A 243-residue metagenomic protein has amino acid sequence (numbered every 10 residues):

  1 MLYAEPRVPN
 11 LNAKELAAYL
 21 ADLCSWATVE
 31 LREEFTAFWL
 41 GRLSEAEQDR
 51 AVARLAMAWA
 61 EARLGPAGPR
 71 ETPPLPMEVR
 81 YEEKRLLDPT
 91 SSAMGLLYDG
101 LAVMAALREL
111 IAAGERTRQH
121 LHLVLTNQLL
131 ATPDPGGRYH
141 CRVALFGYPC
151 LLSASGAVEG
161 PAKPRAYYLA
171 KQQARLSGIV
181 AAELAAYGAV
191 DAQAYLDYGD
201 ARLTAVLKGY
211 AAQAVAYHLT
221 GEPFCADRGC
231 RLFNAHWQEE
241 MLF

Functional and structural regions predicted by a protein language model:
M1-L2, L20, V29, L152: Hydrophobic beta-strand residues in large extracellular and virion-surface proteins
M1-N10, A37, L123: Short hydrophobic beta-strand segments
R7-L11, A131-D134: Short, surface-exposed beta-strand/loop "edge" segments at domain boundaries and coil↔beta transitions
P9-E30: Zn2+-dependent metallopeptidase catalytic core
E30-F38, A226-C230: Acidic carboxylate-rich catalytic motifs and surrounding loops in phosphoryl-/glycosyl-chemistry enzymes
A37-F224, N234: Metzincin-family zinc-dependent endopeptidase catalytic domain
P223-F243: Replace "(M1/M4/M9/M12/WLM)" with "(e.g., M1/M4/M8/M9/M12/M26/WLM)" and add "not limited to" to clarify scope
